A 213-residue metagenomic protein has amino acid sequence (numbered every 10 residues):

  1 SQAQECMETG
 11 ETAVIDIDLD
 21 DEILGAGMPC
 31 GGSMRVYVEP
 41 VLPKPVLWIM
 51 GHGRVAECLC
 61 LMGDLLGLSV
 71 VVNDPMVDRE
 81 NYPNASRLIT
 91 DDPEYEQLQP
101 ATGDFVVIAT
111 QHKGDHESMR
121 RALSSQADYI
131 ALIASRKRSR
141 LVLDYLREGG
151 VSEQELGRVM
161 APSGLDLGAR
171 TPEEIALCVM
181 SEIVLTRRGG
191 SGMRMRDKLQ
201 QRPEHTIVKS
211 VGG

Functional and structural regions predicted by a protein language model:
S1-L88, P100-F105, R138, D144-Y145 (+1 more regions): Segments forming oxygen-rich coordination pockets for charged ligands
C60, M119-R120: Generic hydrophobic/aromatic pocket-lining and core-packing "Φ" positions
R87-Y95: Short acidic-hydrophobic, aromatic-tinged amphipathic segments that line or gate anion-handling sites
F105, R121-L146: ADP-ribose/adenylate-binding Rossmann-like module
I108-T110: Short, well-ordered coil/turn residues at beta-beta hairpins and beta-strand->alpha-helix junctions within
K113-S118: Cytosolic regulatory regions of ion transport systems
S135, Q154-L185, G190: Active-site capping/gating segments
V142-S152, G157: C-terminal substrate-binding/active-site "lid" region of AdoMet-derived donor-dependent transferases
